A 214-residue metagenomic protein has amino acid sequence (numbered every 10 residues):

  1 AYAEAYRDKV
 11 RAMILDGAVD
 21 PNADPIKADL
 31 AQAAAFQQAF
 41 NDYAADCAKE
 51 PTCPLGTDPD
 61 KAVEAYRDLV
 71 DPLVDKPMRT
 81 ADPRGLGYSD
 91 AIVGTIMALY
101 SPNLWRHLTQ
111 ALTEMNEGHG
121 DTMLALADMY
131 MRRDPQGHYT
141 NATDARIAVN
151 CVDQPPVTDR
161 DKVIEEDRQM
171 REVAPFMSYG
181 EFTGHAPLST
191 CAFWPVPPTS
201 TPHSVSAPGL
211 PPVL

Functional and structural regions predicted by a protein language model:
A1, A12-A18, W194, L210-L214: Generic beta-strand/beta-sheet core signal
A1-Y2, Y6, Y43-D46, Y100-S101 (+2 more regions): Broad hydrophobic/π-residue packing in well-ordered secondary structure
A3-E64, Q110-P135: A catalytic-pocket lid/entrance helix-loop region that shapes and gates access to the active site across common
V63-P212: Alpha/beta-hydrolase fold active-site neighborhood
